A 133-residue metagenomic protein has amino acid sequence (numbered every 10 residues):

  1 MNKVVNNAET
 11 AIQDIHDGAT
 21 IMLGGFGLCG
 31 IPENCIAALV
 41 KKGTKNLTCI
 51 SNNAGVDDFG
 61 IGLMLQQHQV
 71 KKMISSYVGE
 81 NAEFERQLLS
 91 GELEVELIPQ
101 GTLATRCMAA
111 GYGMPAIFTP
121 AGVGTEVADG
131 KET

Functional and structural regions predicted by a protein language model:
M1-T133: Conserved alpha/beta enzyme-core scaffold
